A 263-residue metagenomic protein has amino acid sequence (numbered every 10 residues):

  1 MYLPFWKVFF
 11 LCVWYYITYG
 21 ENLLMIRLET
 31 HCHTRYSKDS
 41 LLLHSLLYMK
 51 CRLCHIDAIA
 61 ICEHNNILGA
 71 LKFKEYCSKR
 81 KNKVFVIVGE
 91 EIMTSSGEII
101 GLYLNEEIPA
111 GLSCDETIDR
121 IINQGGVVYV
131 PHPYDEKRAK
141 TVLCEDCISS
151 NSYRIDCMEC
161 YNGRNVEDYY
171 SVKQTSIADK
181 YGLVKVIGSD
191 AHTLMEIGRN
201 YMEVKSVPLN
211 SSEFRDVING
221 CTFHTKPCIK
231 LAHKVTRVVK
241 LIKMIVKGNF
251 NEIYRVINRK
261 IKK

Functional and structural regions predicted by a protein language model:
Y2, E29-H31, C62, V130: Intrinsically disordered, low-complexity regions enriched for glutamine and histidine
Y2-L3, K7-C12: N-terminal amphipathic/hydrophobic targeting modules at extreme N-termini, encompassing cleavable Sec/SRP-type signal
F10-I17, A58: A subset of signal/propeptide-processing and intrinsically disordered low-complexity segments in secreted/extracellular
Y15-S40, H44-K50, L68-K81, V88 (+4 more regions): Charged catalytic cores and adjacent phosphate/nucleic-acid-binding surfaces used for phosphate/nucleic-acid chemistry
Y48-N65, G126-Y129: Divalent metal-dependent hydrolysis catalytic cores, especially in the metallo-beta-lactamase
D57, K83, V127, F223-H224: A general structural signal for well-ordered secondary-structure junctions
A60, V86-V88, Y129-H132, K185-I187: General beta-strand structural signal in soluble alpha/beta enzymes
